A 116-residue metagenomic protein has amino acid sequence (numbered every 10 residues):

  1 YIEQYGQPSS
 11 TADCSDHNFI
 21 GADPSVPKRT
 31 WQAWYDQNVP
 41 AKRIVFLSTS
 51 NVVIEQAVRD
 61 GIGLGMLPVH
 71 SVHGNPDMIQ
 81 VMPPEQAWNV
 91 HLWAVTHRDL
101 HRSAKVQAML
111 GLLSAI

Functional and structural regions predicted by a protein language model:
Y1-L92: C-terminal regulatory
P84-I116: A late-sequence structural motif
